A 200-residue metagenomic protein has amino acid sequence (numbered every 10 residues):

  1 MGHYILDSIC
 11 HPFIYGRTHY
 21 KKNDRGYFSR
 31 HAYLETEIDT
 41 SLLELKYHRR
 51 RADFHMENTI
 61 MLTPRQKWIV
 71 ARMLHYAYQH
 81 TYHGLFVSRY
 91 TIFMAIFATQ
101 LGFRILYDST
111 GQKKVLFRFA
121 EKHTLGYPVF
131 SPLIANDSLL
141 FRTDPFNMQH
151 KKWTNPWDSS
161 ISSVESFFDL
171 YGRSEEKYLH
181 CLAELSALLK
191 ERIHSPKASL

Functional and structural regions predicted by a protein language model:
M1-L6: Short alpha-helix carrying the canonical HExxH Zn2+-binding catalytic motif
D7-L200: N-terminal leader/auxiliary helical segments
